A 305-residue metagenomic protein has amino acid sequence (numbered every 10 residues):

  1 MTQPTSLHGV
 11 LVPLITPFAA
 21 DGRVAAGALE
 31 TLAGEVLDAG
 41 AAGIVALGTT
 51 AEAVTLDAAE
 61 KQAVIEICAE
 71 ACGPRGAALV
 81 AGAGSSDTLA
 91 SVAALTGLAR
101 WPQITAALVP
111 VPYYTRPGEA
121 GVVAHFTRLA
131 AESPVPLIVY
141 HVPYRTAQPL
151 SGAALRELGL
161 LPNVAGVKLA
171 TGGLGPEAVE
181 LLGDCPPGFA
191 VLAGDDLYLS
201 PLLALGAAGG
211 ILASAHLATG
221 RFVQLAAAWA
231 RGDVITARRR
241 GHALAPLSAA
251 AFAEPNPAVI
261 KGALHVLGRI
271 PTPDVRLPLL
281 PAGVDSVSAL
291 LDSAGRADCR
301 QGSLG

Functional and structural regions predicted by a protein language model:
Q3-P149: Active-site beta->alpha loop and helix N-cap motifs at the rims of alpha/beta catalytic domains
L7, A41, A46, V80-G82 (+5 more regions): Short glycine/serine/threonine-biased micro-segments
A20, A26, A58, G152 (+2 more regions): Alpha-helix N-capping/helix-start residues
V24, T31, A59, A63 (+7 more regions): Conserved active-site and cofactor/substrate-binding residues in soluble primary-metabolism enzymes
L29, K61, I65, S91 (+7 more regions): A general structural signal for well-ordered alpha-helical segments in protein cores
L37, P201-G305: Structured C-terminal cap/extension of enzyme domains
A39, A63, I67-A71, R75 (+10 more regions): Alpha-helical structural signal in soluble globular domains
R128-E132, P143-F252: Catalytic alpha/beta core domains of metabolic enzymes, predominantly
